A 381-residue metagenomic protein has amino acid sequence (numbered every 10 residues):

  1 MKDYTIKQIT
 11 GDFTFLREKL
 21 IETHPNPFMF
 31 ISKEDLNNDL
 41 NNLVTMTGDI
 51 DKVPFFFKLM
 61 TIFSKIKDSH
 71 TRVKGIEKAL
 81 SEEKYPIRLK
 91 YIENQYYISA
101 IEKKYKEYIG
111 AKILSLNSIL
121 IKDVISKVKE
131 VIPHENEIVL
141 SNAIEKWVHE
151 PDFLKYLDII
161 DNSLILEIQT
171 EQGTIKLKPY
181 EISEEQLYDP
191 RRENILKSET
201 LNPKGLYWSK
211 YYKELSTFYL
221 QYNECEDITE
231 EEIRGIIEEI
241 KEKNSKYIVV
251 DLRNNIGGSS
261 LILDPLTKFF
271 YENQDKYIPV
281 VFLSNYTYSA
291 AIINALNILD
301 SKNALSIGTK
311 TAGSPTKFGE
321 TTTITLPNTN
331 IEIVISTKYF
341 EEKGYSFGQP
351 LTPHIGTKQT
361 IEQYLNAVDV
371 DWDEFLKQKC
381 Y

Functional and structural regions predicted by a protein language model:
M1-I248, N254, K379-Y381: Flexible, low-complexity junctional segments that flank or bridge functional domains
D3-T14, E171-T174, E199-Y381: C-terminal "post-core" interaction segments
